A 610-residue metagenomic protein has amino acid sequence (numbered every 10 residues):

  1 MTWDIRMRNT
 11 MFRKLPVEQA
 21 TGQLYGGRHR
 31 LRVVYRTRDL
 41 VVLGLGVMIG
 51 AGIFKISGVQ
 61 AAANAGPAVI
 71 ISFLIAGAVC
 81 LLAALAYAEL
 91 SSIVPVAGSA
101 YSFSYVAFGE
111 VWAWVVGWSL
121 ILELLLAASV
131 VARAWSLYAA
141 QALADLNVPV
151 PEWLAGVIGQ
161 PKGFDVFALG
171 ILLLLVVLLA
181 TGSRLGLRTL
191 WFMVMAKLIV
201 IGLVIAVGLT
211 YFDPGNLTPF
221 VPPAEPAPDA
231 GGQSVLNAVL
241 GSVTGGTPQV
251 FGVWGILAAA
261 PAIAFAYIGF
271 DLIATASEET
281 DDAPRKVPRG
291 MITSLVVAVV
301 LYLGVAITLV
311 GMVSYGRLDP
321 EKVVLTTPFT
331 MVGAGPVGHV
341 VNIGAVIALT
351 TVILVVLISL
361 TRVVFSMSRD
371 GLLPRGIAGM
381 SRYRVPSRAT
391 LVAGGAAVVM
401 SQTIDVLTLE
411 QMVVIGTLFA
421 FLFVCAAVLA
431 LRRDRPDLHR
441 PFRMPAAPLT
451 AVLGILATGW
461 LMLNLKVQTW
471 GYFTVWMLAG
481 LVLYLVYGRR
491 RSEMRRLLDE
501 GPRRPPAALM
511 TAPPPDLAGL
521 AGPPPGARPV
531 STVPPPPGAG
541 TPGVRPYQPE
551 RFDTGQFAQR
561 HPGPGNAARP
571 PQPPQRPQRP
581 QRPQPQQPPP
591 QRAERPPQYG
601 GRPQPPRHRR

Functional and structural regions predicted by a protein language model:
M1-G58, A62-A63, P67, L81 (+5 more regions): Membrane-interface "cap" regions at the ends of multi-pass membrane proteins
L31-Y35, I56-I158, S294-V297, W476-L478: Extracellular loop-to-transmembrane helix junctions
F54, V96, S119-L137, A262-T280 (+3 more regions): Membrane-helix boundary/coupling elements in multi-pass transport proteins
S102-F103, G109, A140-E152, P223-F251 (+4 more regions): TM-loop-TM module centered on a large, flexible mid-protein loop between adjacent transmembrane helices in multi-pass
L137-D145, A196-G241, V310, F421-L438: Hydrophobic alpha-helical segments and their helix-loop junctions in multi-pass secondary transporters
G163, L175, G376-S387, F421-T469 (+1 more regions): C-terminal membrane-solvent junction of multi-pass transporters and transport-like membrane proteins
G163-E225, M291-I292, V413-F423, T450 (+1 more regions): Membrane-interface loop-to-helix entry segments
Q411-M412, G416-T417, A446-A527, T532: A generic transmembrane alpha-helix motif of multi-pass inner-membrane proteins
